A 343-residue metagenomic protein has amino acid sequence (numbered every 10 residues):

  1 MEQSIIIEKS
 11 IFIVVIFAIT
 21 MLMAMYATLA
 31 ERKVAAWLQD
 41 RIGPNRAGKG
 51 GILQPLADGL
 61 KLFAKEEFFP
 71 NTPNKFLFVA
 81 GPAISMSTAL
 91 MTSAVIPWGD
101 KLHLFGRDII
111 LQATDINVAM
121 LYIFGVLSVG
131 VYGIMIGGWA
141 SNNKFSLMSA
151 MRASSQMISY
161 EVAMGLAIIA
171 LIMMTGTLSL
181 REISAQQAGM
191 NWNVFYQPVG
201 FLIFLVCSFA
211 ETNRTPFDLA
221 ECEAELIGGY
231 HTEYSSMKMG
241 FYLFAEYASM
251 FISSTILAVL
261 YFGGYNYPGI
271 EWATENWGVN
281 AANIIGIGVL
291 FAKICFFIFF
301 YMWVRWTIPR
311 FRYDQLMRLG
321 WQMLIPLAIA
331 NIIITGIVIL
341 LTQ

Functional and structural regions predicted by a protein language model:
M1-Q343: Selective transmembrane helix interface/packing segments
